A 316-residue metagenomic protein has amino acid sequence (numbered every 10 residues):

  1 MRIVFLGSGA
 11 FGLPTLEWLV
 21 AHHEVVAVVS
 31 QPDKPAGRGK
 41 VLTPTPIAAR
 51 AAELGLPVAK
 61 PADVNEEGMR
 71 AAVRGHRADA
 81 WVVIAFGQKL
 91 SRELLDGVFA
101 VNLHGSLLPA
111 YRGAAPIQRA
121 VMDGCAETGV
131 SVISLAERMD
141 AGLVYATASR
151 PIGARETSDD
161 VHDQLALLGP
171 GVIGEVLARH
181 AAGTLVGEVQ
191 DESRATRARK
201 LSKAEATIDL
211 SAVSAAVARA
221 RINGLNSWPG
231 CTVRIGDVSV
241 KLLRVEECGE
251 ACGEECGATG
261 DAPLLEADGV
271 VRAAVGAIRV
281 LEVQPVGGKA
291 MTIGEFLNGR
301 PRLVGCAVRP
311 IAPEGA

Functional and structural regions predicted by a protein language model:
M1-G39: N-terminal Rossmann-like dinucleotide-binding module
R2, V26-A27, P57-H76, W81 (+1 more regions): Internal alpha/beta domain cores that form substrate/cofactor-binding pockets in large enzymes and binding proteins
S8-F11, A62-N65, F86-K89, C248: Short beta->alpha connector loops
L13, V41-P44, E66-R70, A114: Structural motif corresponding to alpha-helix initiation and N-cap regions
K34-L54: N-terminal beta-loop-helix "entrance" segment that forms/cooperates in small-molecule cofactor or anionic ligand
A80-R197, A204: Donor/substrate-binding cores of folate-linked one-carbon enzymes
R199-V213: Acyl-group handling in specialized metabolite and lipid biosynthesis
S211-A316: An anion-binding loop in the catalytic cleft
